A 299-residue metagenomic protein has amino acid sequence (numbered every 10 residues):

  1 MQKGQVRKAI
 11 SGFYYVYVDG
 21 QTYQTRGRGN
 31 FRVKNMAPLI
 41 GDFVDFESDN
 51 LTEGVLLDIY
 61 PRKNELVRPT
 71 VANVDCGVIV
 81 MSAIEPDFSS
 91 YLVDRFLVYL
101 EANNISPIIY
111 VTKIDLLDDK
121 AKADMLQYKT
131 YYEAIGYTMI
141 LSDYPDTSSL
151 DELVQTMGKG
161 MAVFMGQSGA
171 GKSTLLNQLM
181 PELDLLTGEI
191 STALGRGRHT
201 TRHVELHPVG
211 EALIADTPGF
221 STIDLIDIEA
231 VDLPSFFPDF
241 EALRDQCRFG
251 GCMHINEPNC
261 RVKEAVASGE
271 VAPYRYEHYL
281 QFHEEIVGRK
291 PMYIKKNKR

Functional and structural regions predicted by a protein language model:
M1-S90: N-terminal accessory targeting/assembly segments
F13, T22, M161, D184 (+1 more regions): Structural motif
N35-N50, P61-C76, Y99, I105-P107 (+3 more regions): Helix-rich effector regions associated with P-loop NTPase G domains
V78, I108-I109, I140: A structural signal for isolated positions on well-ordered beta-strands in alpha/beta enzyme cores
I84-G136: Phosphate-binding glycine-rich loops and their immediate beta-loop-alpha structural context
L116-A170: Canonical P-loop GTPase G-domain recognition
M161-G169, S173-N177, V204-L206, E211-A215: Conserved active-site beta-strand-loop modules that form the wall/rim of enzyme catalytic pockets and either contain
K172-G188: A conserved segment at the C-terminal end of the G1
